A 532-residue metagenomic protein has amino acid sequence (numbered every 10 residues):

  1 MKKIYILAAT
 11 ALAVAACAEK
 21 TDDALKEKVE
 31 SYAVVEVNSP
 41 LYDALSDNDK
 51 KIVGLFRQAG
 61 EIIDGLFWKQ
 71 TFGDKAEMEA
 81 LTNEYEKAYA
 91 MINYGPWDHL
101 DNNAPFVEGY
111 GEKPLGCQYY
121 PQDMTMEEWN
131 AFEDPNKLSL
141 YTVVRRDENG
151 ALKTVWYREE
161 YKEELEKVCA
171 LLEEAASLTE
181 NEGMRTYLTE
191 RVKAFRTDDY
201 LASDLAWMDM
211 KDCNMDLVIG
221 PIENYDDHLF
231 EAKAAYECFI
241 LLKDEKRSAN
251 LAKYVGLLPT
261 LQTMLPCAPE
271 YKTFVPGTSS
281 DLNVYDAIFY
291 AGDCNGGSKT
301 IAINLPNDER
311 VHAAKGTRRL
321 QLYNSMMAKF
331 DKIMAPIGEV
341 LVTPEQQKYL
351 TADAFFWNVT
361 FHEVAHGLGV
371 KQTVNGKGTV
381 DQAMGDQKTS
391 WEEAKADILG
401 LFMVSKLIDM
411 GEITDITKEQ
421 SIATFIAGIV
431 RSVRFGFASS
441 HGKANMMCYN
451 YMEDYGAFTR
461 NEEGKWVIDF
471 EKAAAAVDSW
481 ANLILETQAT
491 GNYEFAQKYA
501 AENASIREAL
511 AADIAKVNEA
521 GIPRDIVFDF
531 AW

Functional and structural regions predicted by a protein language model:
V14-A16: C-terminal motif of bacterial Sec signal peptides marking the signal peptidase cleavage site
D22-Y187: N-terminal helix-rich structural modules
S46, N181, T389-K406: An active-site-proximal "capping" alpha-helix that borders the catalytic cofactor pocket
S46, W357-K371, A396, L401: Active-site recognition of the HExxH zinc-binding catalytic motif
Y157-Q347, T351: Contiguous, non-catalytic segments that form substrate-binding/exosite surfaces or channel walls
V370-A394: Post-HEXXH active-site segment of zinc metalloproteases
L401-Y493, K498: Long, well-structured alpha-helical subdomains associated with metal-dependent extracellular/ecto-lumenal hydrolases
L485-W532: Extended, compositionally biased alpha-helical segments that mediate assembly or anchoring
